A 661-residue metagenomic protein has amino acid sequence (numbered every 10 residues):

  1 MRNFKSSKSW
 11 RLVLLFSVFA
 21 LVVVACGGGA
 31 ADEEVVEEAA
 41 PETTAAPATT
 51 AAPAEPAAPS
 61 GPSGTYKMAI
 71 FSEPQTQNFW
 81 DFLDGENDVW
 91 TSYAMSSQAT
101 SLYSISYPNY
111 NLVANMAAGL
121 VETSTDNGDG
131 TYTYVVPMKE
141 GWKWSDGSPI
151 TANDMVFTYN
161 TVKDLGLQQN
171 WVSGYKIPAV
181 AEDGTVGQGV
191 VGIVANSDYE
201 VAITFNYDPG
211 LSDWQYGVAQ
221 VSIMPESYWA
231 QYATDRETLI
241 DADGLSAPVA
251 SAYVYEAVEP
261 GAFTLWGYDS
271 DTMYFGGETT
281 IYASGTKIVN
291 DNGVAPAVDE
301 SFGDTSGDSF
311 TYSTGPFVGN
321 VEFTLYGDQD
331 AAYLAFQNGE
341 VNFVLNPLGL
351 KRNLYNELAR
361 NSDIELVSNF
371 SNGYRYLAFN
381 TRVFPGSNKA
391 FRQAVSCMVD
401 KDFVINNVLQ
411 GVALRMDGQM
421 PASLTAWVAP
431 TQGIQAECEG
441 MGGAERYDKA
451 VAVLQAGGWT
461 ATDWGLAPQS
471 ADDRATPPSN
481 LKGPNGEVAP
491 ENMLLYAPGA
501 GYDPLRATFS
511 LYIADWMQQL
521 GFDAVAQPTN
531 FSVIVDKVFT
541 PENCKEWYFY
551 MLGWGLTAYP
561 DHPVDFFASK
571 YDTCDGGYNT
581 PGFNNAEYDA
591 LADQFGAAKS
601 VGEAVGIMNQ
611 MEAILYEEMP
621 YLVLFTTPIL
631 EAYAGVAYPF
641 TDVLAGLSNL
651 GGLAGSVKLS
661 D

Functional and structural regions predicted by a protein language model:
K67, V135, V172-D235, D241-A242 (+2 more regions): Surface-exposed binding/hinge segments that line and control ligand-binding clefts or catalytic entry sites
K67-D129, P248: N-terminal lobe/hinge region of extracytoplasmic solute-binding protein
M68, E73, P260, G327 (+2 more regions): Ligand/substrate-recognition segments at binding pockets and active sites
A94, Y253, E259-A262, G267-D269 (+6 more regions): Detector for C-terminal structural segments
S106-Y107, G217-E322, D330, Y447-D448 (+2 more regions): Gly/Pro-rich hinge or "lid" segments in bacterial periplasmic/extracellular proteins
L120-W171, A202, P385-S387, R392-A394: Aromatic- and charge-enriched surface segment that lines or borders ligand/interaction sites
V162-V180, E256-A262, V298, G307-T311 (+4 more regions): Extracellular/periplasmic solute-recognition and catalytic clefts
R415-S479, G499-T508, K599: Structural transition elements
